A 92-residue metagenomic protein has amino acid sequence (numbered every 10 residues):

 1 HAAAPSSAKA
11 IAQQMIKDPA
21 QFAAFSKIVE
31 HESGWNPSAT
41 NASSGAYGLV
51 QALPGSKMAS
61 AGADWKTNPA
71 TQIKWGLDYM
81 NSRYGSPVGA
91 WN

Functional and structural regions predicted by a protein language model:
A2-N92: Peptidoglycan cell-wall recognition and remodeling modules
